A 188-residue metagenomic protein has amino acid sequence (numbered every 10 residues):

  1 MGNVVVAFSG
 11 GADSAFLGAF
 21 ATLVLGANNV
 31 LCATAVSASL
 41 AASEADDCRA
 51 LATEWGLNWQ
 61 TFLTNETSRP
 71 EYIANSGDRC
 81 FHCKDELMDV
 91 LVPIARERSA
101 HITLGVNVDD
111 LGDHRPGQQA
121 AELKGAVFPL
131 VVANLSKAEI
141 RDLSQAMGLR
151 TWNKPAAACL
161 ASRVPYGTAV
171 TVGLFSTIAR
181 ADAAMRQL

Functional and structural regions predicted by a protein language model:
M1-A146: ATP-dependent adenylation/nucleotidyltransferase module used to activate substrates
A95, M147-T151, M185: Short, well-ordered alpha-helical segments in soluble proteins
Q145-P165: Histidine/lysine/aspartate-rich catalytic loop segments that bind and position anionic ligands
Y166-V172: C-terminal scaffold of the Radical SAM
V172-L188: Short amphipathic alpha-helix segments
